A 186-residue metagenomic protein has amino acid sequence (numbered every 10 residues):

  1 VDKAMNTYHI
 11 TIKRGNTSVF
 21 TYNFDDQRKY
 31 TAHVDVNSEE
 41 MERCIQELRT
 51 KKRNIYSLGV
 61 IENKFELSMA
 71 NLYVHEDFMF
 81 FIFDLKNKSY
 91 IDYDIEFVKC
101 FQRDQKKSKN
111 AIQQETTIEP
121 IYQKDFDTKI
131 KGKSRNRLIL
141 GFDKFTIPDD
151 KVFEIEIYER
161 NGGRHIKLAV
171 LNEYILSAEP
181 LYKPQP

Functional and structural regions predicted by a protein language model:
V1-D25: Periplasmic N-terminal soluble interaction domains immediately after the signal peptide in Gram-negative
A4-M5, T146-P186: Surface-exposed edge beta-strand/loop patches
N23-G59: A eukaryote-biased signal for short, well-structured alpha-helical docking elements
S68-F78, T128-I130: Short, solvent-exposed beta-strand/turn "edge" segments of beta-rich domains on protein surfaces
M79-F81, L138: Structural beta-strand segments of beta-rich domains
L85-S89: Asparagine-centered strand-capping/turn motif at beta-strand->loop junctions
Y90-G132: The feature marks short-to-medium sequence segments in extracytoplasmic or secretory-pathway proteins
T116-H165: Short, solvent-exposed, Trp/other aromatic-anchored flexible loops in extracytoplasmic proteins
